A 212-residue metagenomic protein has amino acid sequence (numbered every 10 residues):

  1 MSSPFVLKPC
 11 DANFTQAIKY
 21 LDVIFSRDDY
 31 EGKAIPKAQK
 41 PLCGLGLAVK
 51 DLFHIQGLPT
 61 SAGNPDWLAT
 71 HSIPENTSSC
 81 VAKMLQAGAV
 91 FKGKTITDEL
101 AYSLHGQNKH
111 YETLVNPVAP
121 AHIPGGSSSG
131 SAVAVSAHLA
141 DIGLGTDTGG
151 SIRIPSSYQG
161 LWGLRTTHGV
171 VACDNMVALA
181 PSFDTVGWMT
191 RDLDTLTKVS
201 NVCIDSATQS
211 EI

Functional and structural regions predicted by a protein language model:
M1-D141: Gly/Ser-rich catalytic/binding loops embedded in alpha/beta enzyme cores
V135-S136, D141-I212: Fold-level recognition of mixed alpha/beta catalytic cores in primary-metabolism enzymes, strongest
